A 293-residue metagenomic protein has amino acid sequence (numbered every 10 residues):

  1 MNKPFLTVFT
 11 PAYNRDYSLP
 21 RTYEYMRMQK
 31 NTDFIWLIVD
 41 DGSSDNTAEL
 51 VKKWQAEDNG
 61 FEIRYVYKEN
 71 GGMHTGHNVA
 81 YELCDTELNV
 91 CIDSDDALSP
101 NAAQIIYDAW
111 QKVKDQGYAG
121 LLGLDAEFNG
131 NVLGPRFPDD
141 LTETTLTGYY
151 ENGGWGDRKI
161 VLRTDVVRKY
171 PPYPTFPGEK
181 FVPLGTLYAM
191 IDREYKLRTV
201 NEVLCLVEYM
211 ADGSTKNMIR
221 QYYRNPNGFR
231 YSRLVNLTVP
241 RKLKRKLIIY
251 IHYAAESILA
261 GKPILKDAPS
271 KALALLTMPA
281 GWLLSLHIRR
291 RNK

Functional and structural regions predicted by a protein language model:
N14-M28: Short, well-formed alpha-helical segments that are part of the catalytic scaffolds of diverse glycosyltransferases
Y25, D40-L50: A conserved acidic beta->alpha catalytic loop
D33-G42, R64-E69, D93-S94: Short beta-strand/loop segment that forms part of the nucleotide-sugar
K68-C84: Glycine-rich, basic loop-to-helix element that forms the pyrophosphate-binding segment of sugar-nucleotide handling
N89: Short aromatic/hydrophobic "clamp" motif used to bind/position activated sugar donors
N101-P135: Conserved donor NDP-sugar-binding/catalytic core segment of glycosyltransferases
E127, N131-K216: Conserved nucleotide-sugar donor-binding catalytic segment
C205-V207, N217-K242: Catalytic core of nucleotide-sugar-dependent glycosyltransferases
